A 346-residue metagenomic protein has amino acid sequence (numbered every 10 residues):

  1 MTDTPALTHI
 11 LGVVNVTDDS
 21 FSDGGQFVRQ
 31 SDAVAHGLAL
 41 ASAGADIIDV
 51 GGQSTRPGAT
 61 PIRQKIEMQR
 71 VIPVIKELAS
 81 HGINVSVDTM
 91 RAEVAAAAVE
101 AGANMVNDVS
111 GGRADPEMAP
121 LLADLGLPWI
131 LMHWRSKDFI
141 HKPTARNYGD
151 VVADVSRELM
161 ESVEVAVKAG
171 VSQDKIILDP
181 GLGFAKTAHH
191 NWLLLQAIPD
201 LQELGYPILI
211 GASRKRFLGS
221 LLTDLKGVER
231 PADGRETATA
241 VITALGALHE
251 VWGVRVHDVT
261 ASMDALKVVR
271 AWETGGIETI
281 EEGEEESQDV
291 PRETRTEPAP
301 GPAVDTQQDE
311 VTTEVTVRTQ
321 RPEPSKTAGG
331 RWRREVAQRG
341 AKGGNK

Functional and structural regions predicted by a protein language model:
M1-A6, L40: N-terminal carbohydrate-binding accessory modules
P5, F21-H36, T55-E77, H81-N84 (+8 more regions): Active-site-adjacent loop and "lid" segments of alpha/beta metabolic enzymes
A35-G51: Catalytic domains of carbohydrate-active enzymes, especially glycoside hydrolases
Q173-K175: Short acidic capping loops at alpha-helix termini that bridge into adjacent secondary structure
